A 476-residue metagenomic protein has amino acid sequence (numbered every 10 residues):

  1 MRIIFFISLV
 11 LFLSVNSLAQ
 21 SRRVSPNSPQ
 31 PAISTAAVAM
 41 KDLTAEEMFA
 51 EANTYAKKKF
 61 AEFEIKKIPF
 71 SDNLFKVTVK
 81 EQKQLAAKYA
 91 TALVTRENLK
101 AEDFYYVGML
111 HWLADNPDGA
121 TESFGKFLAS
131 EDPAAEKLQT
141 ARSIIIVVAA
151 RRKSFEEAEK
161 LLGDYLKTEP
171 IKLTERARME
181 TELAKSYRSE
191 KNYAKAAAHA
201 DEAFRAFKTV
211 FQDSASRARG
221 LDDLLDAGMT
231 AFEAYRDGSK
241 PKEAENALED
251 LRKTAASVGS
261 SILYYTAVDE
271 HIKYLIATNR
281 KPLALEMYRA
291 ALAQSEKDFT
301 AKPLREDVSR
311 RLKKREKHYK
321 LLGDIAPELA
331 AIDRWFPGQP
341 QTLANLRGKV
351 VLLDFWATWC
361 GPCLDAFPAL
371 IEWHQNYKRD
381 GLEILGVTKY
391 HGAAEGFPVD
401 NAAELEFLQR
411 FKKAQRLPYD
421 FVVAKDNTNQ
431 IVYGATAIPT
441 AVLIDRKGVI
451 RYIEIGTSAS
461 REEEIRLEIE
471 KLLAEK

Functional and structural regions predicted by a protein language model:
Q20-E102: N-terminal leader/linker segments that initiate helical-solenoid repeat arrays
F63, D365-Q415, V423-I431, L467: Structural microenvironment flanking redox-active thiols in thiol-disulfide oxidoreductases
A277, P282-I332, A344-R347, A394: N-proximal helix/coil linker or "cap" segments that precede and/or mark the start of modular domains
L329-V351, N376-Y377: A short beta-strand-turn-helix
P340-L364, L370: Short active-site neighborhood of thiol/selenol oxidoreductases, capturing the structured segment around
K413-Y419, V423-E470: Thiol/disulfide oxidoreductase modules built on the thioredoxin-like
